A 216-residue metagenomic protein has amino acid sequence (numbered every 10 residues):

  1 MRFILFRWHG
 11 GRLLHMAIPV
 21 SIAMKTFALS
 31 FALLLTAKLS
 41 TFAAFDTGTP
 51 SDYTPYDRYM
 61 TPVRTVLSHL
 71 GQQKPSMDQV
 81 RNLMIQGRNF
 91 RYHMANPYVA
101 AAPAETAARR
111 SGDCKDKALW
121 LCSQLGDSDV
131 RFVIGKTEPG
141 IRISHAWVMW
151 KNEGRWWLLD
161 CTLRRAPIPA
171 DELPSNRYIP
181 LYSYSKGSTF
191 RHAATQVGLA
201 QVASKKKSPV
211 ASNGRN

Functional and structural regions predicted by a protein language model:
M1-I22: N-terminal secretory signal peptides that target proteins for export/translocation
I4, G11, K38-N216: A structural boundary/capping signal
F27-A28, P55: Secretory targeting signatures
A28-K38: Bacterial N-terminal signal peptides
